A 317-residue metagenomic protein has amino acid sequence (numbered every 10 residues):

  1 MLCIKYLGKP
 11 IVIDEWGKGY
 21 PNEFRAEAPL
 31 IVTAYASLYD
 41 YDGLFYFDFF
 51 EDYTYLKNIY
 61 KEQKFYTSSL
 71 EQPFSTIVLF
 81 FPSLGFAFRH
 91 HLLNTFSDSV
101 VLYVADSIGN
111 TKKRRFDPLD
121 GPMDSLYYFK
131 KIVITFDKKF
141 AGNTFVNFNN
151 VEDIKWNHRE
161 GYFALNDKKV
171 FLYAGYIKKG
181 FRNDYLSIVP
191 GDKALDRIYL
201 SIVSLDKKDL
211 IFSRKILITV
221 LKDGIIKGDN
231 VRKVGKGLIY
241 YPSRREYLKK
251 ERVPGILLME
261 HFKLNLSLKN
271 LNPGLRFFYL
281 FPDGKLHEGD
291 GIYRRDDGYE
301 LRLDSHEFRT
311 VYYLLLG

Functional and structural regions predicted by a protein language model:
M1-H158, F163-L165: Catalytic-core region of carbohydrate-active enzymes that cleave or remodel glycosidic bonds
C3-L7, L38, D209-I211, L257-F262 (+2 more regions): A structural signal for short secondary-structure junctions
G17-G19, E51, D223, P273 (+1 more regions): Short, glycine-/Ser/Thr-/acidic-enriched flexible segments
I108-G237: Active-site-proximal substrate-binding groove within the catalytic cores of carbohydrate-active enzymes
K215-G274: Proteolytic processing hotspots in large secreted/extracellular or virion-associated proteins and select intracellular
R276-F278: Beta-strand signatures of extracellular beta-sandwich domains
G284-G291: Surface-exposed loop/edge segments in extracytoplasmic proteins
D296-G317: C-terminal beta-strand-rich structural cap/linker in extracellular carbohydrate-active enzymes
